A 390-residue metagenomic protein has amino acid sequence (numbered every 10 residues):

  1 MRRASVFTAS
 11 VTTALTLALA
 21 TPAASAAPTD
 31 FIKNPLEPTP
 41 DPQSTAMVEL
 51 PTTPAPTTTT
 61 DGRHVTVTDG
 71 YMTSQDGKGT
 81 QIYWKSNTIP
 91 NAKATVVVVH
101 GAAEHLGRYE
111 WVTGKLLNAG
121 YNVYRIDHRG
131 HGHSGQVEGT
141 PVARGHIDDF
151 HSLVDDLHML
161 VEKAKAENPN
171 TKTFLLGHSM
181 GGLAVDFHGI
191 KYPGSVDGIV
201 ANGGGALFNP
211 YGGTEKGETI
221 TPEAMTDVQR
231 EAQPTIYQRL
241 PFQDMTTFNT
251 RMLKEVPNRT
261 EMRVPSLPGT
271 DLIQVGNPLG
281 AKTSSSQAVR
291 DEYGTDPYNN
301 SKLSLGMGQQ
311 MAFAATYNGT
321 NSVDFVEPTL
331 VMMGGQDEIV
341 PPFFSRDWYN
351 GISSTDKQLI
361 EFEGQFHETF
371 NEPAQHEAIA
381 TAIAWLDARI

Functional and structural regions predicted by a protein language model:
A27-S74, Y83-N87: An N-terminal hydrophobic leader/cap segment in hydrolases
K93, H100-E104, V112, S179-M180: Active-site glycine-rich loops that stabilize anionic/oxyanionic intermediates across multiple enzyme folds
L106, T113-T140: Conserved alpha/beta-hydrolase
G145-K165: Alpha/beta-hydrolase active-site loop
V185-P297: Alpha/beta-hydrolase-fold enzymes
N300, Q336-V340: Acidic catalytic loop of the alpha/beta-hydrolase fold
F325, V331-M333, D337: Short beta-strand/loop motif that positions the catalytic acidic residue of the alpha/beta-hydrolase fold
D356-I390: Catalytic active-site module of serine/aspartate enzymes centered on a nucleophile-bearing elbow/loop
